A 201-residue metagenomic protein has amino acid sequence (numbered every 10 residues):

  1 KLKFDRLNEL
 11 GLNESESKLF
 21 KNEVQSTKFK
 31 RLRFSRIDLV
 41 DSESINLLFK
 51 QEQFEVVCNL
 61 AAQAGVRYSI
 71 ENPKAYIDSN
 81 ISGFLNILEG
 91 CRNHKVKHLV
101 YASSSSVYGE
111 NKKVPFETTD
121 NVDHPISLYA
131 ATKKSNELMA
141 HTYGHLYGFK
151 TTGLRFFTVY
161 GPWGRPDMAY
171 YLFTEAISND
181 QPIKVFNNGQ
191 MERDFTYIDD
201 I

Functional and structural regions predicted by a protein language model:
K1-F157: N-terminal Rossmann-like NAD(P)+-binding domain of SDR-like oxidoreductases, especially those catalyzing
K3-F4, P166, Y170: A structural signal for well-ordered alpha-helical scaffolds and beta->alpha junctions
S69, T119-V122, F149-P162, L172-T196: A conserved pocket-lining segment of Rossmann-fold NAD(P)-dependent short-chain dehydrogenase/reductase
L88, Y170-Y171: Short alpha-helix within the catalytic core of nucleotide-sugar-dependent glycosyltransferases
E110-K112, P162-G164, M168: Short beta-loop-alpha junction of Rossmann-like oxidoreductase domains
